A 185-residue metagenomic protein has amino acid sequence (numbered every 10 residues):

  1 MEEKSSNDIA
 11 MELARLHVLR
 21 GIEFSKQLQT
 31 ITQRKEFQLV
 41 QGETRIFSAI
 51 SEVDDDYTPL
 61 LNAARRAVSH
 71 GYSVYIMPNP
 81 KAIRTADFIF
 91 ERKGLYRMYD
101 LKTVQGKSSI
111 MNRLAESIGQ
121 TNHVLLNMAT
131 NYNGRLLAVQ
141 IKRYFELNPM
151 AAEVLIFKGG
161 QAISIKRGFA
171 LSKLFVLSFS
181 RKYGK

Functional and structural regions predicted by a protein language model:
M1-S73, T103-K185: Metal-dependent nuclease catalytic core centered on acidic motifs
V68-A82, A86-D87: A short acidic/basic microdomain associated with nuclease active sites
R84-I89, S164-R167: Short, solvent-exposed polar/charged micro-motifs at secondary-structure junctions
F88-F90, G94-T103: Conserved catalytic cores of phosphodiester-cleaving nucleases, focusing on short active-site segments
